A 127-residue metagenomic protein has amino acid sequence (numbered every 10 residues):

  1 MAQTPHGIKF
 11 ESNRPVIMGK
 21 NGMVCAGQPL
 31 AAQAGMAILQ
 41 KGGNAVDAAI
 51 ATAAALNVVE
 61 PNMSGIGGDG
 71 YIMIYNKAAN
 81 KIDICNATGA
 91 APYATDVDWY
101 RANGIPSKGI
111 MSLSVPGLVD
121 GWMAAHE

Functional and structural regions predicted by a protein language model:
A2-Q33, A45-E127: Noncatalytic scaffold domains of N-terminal-nucleophile
A37-L39: Long, structured ligand/cofactor-binding scaffold of large enzymes
